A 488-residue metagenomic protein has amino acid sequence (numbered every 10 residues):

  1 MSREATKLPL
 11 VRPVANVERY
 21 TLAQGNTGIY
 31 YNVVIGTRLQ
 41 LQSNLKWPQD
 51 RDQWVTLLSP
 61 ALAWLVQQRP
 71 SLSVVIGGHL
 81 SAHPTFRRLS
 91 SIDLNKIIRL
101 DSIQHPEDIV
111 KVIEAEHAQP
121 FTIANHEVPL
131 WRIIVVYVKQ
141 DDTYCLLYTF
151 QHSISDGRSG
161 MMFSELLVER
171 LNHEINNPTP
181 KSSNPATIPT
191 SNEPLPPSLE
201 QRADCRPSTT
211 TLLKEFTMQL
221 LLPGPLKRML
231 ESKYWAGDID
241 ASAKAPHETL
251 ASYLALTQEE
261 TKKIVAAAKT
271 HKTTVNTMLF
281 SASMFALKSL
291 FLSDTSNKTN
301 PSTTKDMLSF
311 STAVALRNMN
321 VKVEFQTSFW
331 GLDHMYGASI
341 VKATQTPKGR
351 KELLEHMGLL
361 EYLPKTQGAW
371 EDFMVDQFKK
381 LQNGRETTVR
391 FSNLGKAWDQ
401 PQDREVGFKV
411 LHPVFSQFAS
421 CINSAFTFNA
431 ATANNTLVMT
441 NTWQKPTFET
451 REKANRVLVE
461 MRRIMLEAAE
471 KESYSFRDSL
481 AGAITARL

Functional and structural regions predicted by a protein language model:
M1-E200, N276-T277, S281-S296, D399 (+1 more regions): Non-catalytic N-terminal regions of enzymes
I35-S43, S252-L256, T312, H334: Generic detection of short hydrophobic beta-strand segments and adjacent strand-loop junctions
R51, L254-T257, Q345, G349: Amphipathic alpha-helical protein-protein interaction segments
P180-S232: Secretion/export-associated helical scaffolds and adjacent low-complexity Pro/Gly/Ser/Thr-rich regions
T211-T273: Flexible, P/S/T/G-rich "lid" or insertion loops adjacent to the active sites of thioester-utilizing
A241-A245, H356-L359, S392-N393, W398-P401 (+1 more regions): C-terminal accessory segments of proteins
T299-H334: Extended charged low-complexity segments that act as oligomerization/scaffolding linkers
V323-A397, Q402: Helical lid/core segments from catalytic subdomains that handle acyl or acyl-like groups
